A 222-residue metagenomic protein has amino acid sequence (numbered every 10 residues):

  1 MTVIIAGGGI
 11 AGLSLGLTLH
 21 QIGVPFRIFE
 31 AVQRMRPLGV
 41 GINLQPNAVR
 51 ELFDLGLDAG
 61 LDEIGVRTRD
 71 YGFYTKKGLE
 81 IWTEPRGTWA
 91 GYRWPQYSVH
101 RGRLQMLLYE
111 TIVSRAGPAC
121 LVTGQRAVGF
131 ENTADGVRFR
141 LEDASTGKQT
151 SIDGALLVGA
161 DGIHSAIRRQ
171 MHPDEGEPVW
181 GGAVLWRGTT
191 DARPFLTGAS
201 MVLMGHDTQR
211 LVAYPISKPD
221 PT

Functional and structural regions predicted by a protein language model:
M1-A11: Beta1/beta-strand and adjacent pyrophosphate-binding region of the FAD-binding site in flavoprotein oxidoreductases
M1-V3, N47-H172, G176-R187: Conserved N-terminal helical subregion
A6, H20-V40: Glycine-rich FAD pyrophosphate-binding loop
A11, R34, H164: Conserved Rossmann-like nucleotide-cofactor binding loop
L15-V24, E51-D54: A short, Lys/Arg-enriched amphipathic alpha-helix followed by its capping loop at the start of a domain
Q33-F53: Conserved N-terminal glycine-rich FAD pyrophosphate-binding loop of Rossmann-like flavoproteins
A59, D191-G198: Short helix-loop capping/hinge motifs at secondary-structure junctions, enriched in acidic/polar residues
Y74, S200-T222: Active-site substrate-recognition segment that forms the wall of the catalytic cavity or substrate channel
